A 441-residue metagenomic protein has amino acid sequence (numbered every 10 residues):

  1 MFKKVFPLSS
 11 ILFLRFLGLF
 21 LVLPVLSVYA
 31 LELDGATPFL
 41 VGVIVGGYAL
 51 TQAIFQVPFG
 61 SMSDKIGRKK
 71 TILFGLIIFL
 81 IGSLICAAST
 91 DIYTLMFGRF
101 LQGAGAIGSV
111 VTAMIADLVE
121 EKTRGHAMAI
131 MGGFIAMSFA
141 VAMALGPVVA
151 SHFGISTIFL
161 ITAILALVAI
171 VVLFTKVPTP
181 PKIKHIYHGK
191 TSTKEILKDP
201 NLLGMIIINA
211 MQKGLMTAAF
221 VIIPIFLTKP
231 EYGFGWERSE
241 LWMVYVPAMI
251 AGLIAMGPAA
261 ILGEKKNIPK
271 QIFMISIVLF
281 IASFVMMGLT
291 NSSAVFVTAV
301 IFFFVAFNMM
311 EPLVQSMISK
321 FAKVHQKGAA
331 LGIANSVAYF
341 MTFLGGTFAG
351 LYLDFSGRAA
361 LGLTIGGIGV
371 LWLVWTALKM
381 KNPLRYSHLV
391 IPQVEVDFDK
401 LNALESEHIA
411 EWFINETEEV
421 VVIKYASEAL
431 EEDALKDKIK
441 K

Functional and structural regions predicted by a protein language model:
P24-P38, V221-S239: Short amphipathic helix-loop junctions that connect adjacent transmembrane helices in Major Facilitator Superfamily/SLC
A49-V57, F139-A140, M249-G257, T342-F343: Residue-level signature of mid-helix packing/kink "hotspots" within the transmembrane helices of 12-pass Major
I54-T90: Conserved MFS/SLC helix-loop-helix module at the cytosolic interface between two early adjacent transmembrane helices
Q56-G67, A255-I268, L353: Helix-to-loop junctions at the C-terminal end of transmembrane segments in multipass secondary transporters
K65-G75, E264-I277: Cytoplasmic membrane-interface "Motif A"-like loop-to-helix N-cap segments of 12-TM Major Facilitator Superfamily
G98-I135: Cytoplasmic helix-loop-helix junction between adjacent transmembrane helices in 12-TM secondary transporters
I164-K182, W372-M380: C-terminal membrane-cytosol helix-exit motif in multi-pass small-molecule transporters
P178-I208: Juxtamembrane intracellular "pre-TM" segments in multi-pass secondary transporters
